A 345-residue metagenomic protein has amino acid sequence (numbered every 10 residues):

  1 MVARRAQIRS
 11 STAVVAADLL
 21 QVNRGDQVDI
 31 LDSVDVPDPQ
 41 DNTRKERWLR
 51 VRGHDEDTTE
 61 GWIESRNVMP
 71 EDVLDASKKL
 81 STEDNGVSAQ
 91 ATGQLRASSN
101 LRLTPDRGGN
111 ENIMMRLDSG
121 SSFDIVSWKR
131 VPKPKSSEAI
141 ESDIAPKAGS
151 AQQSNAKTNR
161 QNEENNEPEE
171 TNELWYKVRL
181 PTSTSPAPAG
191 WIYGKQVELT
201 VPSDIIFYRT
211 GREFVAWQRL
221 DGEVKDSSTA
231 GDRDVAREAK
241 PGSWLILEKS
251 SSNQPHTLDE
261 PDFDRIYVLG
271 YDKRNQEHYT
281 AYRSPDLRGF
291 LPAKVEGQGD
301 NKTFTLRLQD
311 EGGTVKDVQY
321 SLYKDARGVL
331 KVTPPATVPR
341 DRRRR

Functional and structural regions predicted by a protein language model:
M1, D41-Q94, I140-E238, S251-A293 (+3 more regions): Boundary regions of SH3-family modules and the immediately adjacent low-complexity/disordered segments in eukaryotic
M1-Q7: Post-signal peptide N-terminal segment of mature Sec-exported envelope proteins
A3, S33, S127-K129, L174 (+1 more regions): Cysteine-nucleophile amide-bond enzymes
S10-S33, D41, T104-W128, P134 (+1 more regions): SH3/SH3-like (including bacterial SH3b) beta-barrel domains that bind proline-rich motifs or cell-wall ligands
D26-V36, S121-A139, I144-N162, W244-L247: Charged, amphipathic alpha-helical segments
P241-D259, D300-D310: Short beta-strand elements that form the blades of beta-propeller/WD-repeat-like and other beta-sheet-rich scaffold
E296: Acidic, metal/cofactor-coordinating or nucleic-acid-engaging core segments within structured domains
